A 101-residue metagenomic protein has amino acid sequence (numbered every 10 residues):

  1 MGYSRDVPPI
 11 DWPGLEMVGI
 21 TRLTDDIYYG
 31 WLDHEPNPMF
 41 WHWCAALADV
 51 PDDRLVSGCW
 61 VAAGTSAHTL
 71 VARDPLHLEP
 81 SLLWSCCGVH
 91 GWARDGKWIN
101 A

Functional and structural regions predicted by a protein language model:
M1-W41, D49-A101: A short Gly-Trp-Pro
A45: Short, Lys/Arg-enriched phosphate-binding patches
